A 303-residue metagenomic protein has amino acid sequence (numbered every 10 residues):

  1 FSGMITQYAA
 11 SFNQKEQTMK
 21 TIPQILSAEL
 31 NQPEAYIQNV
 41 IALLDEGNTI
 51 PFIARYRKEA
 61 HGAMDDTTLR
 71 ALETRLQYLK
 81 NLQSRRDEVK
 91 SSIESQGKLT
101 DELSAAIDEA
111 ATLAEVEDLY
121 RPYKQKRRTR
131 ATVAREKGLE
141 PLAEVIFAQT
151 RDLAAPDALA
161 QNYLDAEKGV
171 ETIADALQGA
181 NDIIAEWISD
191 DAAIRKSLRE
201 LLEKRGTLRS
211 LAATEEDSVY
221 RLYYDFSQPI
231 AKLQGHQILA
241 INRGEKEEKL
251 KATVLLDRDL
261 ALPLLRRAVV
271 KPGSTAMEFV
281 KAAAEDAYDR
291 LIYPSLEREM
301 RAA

Functional and structural regions predicted by a protein language model:
F1-T18: Short, Lys/Arg-enriched N-terminal segments with co-localized hydrophobic residues within the first ~10-30 amino acids
M19-Y36: C-terminal interaction appendages of subunits in large macromolecular complexes
K20-Q24, G47, P51, R127-R128: A generic alpha-helix surface/boundary motif
A28-L30, G62, G97: Helix-turn-helix-type domain boundary/helix-start signal
Q32-T67: N-terminal cofactor/phosphate-binding cores enriched in small/glycine residues, especially glycine-rich loops such as
Q38-I41, L72-Q77: A ubiquitous short alpha-helical element
F52, T68-A71, Y78-A303: Duplex nucleic acid-engaging cores and interfaces of nucleic-acid transaction enzymes
